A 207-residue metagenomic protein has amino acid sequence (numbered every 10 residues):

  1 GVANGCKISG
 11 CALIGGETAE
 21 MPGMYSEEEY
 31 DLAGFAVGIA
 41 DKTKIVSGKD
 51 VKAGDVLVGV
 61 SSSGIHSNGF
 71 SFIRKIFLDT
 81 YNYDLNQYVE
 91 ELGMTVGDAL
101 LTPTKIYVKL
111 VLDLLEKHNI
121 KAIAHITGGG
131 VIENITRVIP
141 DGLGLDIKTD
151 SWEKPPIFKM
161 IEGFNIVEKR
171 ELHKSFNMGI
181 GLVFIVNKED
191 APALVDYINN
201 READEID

Functional and structural regions predicted by a protein language model:
G1-S71: Glycine-rich anion-binding loops of enzyme active sites
G1-S9, Y25-L32, D84, E90-L101 (+1 more regions): Glycine-/charge-enriched secondary-structure boundary and capping motifs
L32, I39, I76-F77, S151: Short, charged/polar low-complexity linear motifs in solvent-exposed/disordered segments
V51-D98: Acidic, glycine-rich loop-and-beta core segments that form the ion-binding/anion-interacting portion of active sites
